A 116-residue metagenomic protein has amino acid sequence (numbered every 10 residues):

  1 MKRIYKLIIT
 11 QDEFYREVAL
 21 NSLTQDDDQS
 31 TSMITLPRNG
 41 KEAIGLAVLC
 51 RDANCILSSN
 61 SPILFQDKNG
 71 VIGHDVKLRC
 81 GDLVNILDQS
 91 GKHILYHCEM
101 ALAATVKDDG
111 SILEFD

Functional and structural regions predicted by a protein language model:
M1-G40: N-terminal disorder-to-order initiation segments that are Gly/Lys/Arg-biased and fold into the first beta/loop/alpha
N21, G45, L49, T105-V106: Short stretches within intrinsically disordered, low-complexity N-terminal or propeptide regions
D26-Q89: Short, conserved turn/kink motifs that form compact alpha/beta structural patches or helix kinks used as
H74-D116: Short, compact, well-ordered microdomains
